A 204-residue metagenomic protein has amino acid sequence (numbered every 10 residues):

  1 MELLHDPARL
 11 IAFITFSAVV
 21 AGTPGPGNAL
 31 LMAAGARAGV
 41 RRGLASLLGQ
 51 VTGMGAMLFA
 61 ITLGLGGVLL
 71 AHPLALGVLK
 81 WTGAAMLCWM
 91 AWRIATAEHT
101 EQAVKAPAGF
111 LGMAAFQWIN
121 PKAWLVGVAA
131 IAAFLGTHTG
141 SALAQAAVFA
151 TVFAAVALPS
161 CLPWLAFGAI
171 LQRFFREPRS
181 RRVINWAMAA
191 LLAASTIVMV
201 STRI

Functional and structural regions predicted by a protein language model:
M1-L4, G77-L79, W89-V128, Q172-A190 (+1 more regions): Alpha-helical multi-pass membrane helix bundles of inner-membrane/thylakoid proteins, especially permease cores
E2-L3, V128-T139, P163-A166, A187-I204: Multi-pass membrane proteins that catalyze or facilitate reactions on polyprenyl-/lipid-phosphate substrates and their
L3-L74, A129-F149: Juxtamembrane transmembrane-helix termini in multi-pass membrane transport proteins
A18, G22, G55-A56, W92 (+4 more regions): Hydrophobic/aromatic residues within the transmembrane alpha-helices of Major Facilitator Superfamily
R41-L111, F167, I197: Membrane helix-loop-helix hairpins that form the core translocation module of multi-pass transporters
L158-R173: Transmembrane alpha-helical segments of integral membrane proteins
